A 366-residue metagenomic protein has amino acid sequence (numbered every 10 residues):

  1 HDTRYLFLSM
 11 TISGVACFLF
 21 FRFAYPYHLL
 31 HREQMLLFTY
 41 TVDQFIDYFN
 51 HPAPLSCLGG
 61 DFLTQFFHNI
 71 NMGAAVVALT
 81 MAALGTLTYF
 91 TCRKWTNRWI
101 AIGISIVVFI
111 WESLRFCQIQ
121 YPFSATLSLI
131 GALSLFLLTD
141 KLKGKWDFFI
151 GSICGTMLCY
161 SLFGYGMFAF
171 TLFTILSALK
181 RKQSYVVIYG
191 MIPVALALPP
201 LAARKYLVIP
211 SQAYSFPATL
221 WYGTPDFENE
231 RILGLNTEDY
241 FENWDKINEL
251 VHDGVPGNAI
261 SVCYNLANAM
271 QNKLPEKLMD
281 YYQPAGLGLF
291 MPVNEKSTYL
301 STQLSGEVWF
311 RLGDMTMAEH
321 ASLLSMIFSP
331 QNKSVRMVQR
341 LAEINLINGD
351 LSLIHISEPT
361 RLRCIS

Functional and structural regions predicted by a protein language model:
H1-C17: Start-transfer (signal-anchor) and selected internal transmembrane alpha helices of multi-pass inner/ER membrane
C17-Y40, Q44-G60, T64-H68, M72-V76 (+7 more regions): Transmembrane catalytic cores of multi-pass membrane glycosyltransferases and polysaccharide-assembly enzymes
Q65-F66, Y160-S161, L250-G257, A285-E295 (+1 more regions): Solenoid-like repeat scaffolds
A78-W95, F109, G131-L138: Transmembrane-helix motifs of polytopic, lipid-linked glycan transferases
I102-I106, K141-T156, S184-I188: Short hydrophobic alpha-helices at membrane interfaces in multi-pass membrane enzymes
A213-V293: Membrane-interface segments at or immediately adjacent to transmembrane helices that form the boundary between
F227-R231, P256-Y264, N294-L304, P330-V338 (+1 more regions): Generic helix N-cap/helix-start motif at coil->alpha-helix transitions
H355-I365: Single conserved hydrophobic/aromatic residue that forms the stacking wall/gate of nucleotide- or nucleobase-binding
